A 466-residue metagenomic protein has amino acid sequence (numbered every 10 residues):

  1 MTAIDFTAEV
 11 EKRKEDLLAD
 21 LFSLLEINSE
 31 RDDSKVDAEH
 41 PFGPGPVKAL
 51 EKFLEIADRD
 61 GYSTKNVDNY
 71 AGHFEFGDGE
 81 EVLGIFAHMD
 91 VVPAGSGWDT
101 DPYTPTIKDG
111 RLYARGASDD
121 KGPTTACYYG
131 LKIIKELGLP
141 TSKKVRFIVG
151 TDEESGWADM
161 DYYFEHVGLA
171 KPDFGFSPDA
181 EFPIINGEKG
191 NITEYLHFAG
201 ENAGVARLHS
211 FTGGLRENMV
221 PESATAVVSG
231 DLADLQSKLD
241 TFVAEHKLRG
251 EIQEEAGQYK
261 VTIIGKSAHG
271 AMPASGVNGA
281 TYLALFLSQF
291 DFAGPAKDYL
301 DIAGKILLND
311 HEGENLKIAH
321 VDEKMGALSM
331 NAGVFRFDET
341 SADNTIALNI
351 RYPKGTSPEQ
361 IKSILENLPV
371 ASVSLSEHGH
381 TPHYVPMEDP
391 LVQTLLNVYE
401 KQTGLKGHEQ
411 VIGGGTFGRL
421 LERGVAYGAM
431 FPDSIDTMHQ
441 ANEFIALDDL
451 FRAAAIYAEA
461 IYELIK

Functional and structural regions predicted by a protein language model:
T2-R115, E136-T141, I263: Acidic/His- and Gly-rich active-site-bordering loop/insert found across diverse amide/peptide-bond hydrolases
L54, T125-K132, D161-F164, H197 (+6 more regions): Predominant activation on well-ordered alpha-helical scaffold segments within soluble catalytic domains
S63-V67, E251-E255, A332, L375 (+1 more regions): Short beta-strand
G72-F74, A226, G257-I264, I346-L348 (+1 more regions): A generic structural motif
V82-V149, S155-G156, D173, A441 (+2 more regions): Active-site metal-coordination/substrate-binding segment of hydrolases, especially metallo-dependent peptidases
D120-E201, D240, E312-K324: Acidic/histidine-rich catalytic neighborhood of metal-dependent amide-processing enzymes
N186-T212, E217-K266, G270-M330, S357-S372: Acidic-enriched catalytic cores of C-N bond-cleaving enzymes acting on peptides and small amides
A271-A342, R351-E366, S372-K466: An extended, acidic, His-containing surface patch that forms the Zn2+-binding/catalytic region of metallohydrolases
